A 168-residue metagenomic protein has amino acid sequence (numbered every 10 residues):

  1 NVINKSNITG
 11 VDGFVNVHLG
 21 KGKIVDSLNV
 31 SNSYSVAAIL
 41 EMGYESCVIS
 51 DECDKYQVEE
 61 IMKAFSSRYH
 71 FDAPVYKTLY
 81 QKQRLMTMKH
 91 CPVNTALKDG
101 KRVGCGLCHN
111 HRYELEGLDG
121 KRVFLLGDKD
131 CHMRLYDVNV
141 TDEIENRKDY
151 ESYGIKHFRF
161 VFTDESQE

Functional and structural regions predicted by a protein language model:
N1-E168: Active-site pocket-lining/capping segments in soluble small-molecule metabolic enzymes
